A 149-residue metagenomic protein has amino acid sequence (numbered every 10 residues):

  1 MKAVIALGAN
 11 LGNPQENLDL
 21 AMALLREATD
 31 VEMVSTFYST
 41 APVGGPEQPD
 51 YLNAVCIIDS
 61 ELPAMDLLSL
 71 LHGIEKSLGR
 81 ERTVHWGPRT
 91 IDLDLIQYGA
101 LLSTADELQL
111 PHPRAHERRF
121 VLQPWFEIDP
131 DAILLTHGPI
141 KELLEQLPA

Functional and structural regions predicted by a protein language model:
M1-A28, S35-A41: N-terminal beta1-alpha1 ligand-phosphate binding loop
K2, Y51-N53: Short, solvent-exposed beta-strand edge segments and adjacent coil->beta transition regions
V4, G8, I57, P130: Short, flexible active-site loop motifs that bind/organize anionic cofactors or intermediates
A9, I57-S60, Q97-A100: Short beta-strand-to-loop capping motifs
G12, S35, T40-Y51, M65-L68 (+1 more regions): Flexible, gly/pro- and Lys/Arg-enriched active-site loops
L18, M22, V31, N53 (+1 more regions): A general structural signal for well-ordered alpha-helical packing
A23-V31, S60-P63, R89, I96: Conserved subregion of the PPM/PP2C metallophosphatase catalytic domain
